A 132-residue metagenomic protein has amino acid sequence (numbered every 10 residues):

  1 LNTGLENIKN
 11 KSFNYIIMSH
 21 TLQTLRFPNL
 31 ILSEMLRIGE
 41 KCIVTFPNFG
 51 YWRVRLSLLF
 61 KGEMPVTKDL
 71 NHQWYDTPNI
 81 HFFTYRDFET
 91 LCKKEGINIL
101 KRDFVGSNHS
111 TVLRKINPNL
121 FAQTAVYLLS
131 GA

Functional and structural regions predicted by a protein language model:
L1-G4, S19: Proteins with a high burden of low-complexity, intrinsically disordered sequence enriched in S/T/G/P/A and R, requiring
T3, Q23, Y51: Active-site micro-motifs of SAM-dependent methyltransferase domains
T3-N10, R26: Short conserved loop adjoining the S-adenosyl-L-methionine
K11-S12, I38: Alpha-helix C-terminal capping/helix-to-coil transition sites in glycosyltransferase folds
N14-P28, F46: A short SAM/SAH-binding and catalytic strip from SAM-dependent methyltransferases
N29-E34, K41-A132: S-adenosyl-L-methionine-dependent methyltransferase catalytic module, highlighting the catalytic core
